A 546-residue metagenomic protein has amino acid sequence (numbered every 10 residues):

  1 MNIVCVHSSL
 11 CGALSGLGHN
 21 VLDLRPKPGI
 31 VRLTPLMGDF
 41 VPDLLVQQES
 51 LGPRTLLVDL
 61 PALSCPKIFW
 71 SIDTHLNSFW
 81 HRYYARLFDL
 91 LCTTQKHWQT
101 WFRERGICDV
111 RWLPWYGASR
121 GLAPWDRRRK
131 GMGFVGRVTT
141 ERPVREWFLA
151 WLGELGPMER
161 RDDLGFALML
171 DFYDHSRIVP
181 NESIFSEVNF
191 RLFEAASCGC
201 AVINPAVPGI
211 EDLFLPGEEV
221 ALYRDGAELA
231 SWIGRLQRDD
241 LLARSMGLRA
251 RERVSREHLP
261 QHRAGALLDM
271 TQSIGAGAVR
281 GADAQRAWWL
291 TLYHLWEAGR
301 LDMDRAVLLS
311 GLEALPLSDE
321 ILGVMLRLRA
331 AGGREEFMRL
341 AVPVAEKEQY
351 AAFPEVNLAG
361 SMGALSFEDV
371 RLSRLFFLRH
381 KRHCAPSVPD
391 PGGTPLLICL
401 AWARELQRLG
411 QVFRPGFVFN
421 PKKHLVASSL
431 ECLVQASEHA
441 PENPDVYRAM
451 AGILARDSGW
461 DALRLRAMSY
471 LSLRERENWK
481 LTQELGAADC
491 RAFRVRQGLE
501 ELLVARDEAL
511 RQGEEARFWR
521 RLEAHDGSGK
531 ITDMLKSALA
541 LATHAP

Functional and structural regions predicted by a protein language model:
M1-T34, F40, Q47-D59, P66 (+1 more regions): Nucleotide-sugar donor-binding catalytic core of glycosyltransferases
N2-R105, P316-V324, P343-S366, C384-Q407 (+6 more regions): Extended catalytic core of nucleotide-activated donor transferases of GT-like folds
V220-G226, L236-R238: Conserved acidic donor-binding segment of nucleotide-sugar-dependent glycosyltransferases
L229: Catalytic phosphate/metal-binding cores of nucleic-acid and nucleotide-processing enzymes, i.e., regions that mediate
L242-E336, P343-G360, C384-L396, A440 (+1 more regions): C-terminal amphipathic helix plus adjacent low-complexity, charged tail appended to glycosyltransferase catalytic
A298, A331-G332, F367, L409 (+3 more regions): Structural motif corresponding to the intra-repeat A-B loop/turn of tetratricopeptide repeats
M303-E313, E335-E348, V370-P386, F413-S437 (+3 more regions): Alpha-helical repeat scaffolds
G452-I453, A487-A492, G498-L499, V504: Charge-dense, extended regions
